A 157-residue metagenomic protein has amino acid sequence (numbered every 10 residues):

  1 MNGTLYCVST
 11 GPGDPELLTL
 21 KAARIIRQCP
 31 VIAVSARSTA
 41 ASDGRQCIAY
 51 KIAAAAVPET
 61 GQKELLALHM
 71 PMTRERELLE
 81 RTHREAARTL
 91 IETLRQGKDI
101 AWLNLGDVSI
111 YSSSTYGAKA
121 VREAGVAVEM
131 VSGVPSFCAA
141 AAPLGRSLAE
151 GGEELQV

Functional and structural regions predicted by a protein language model:
M1, I25-Q28, R88-K98: Glycine-rich phosphate/diphosphate-binding loops that line cofactor/substrate pockets in enzymes
M1-L66: Glycine-rich, flexible N-terminal cofactor/catalytic loop recognition
M1-T10, R74-R76, G151-L155: Short, basic, glycine/proline-bearing loop/turn elements
T4-C7, G97-A101: Residue-level preference for the first positions of well-ordered beta-strands
P12-P15, S38-T39, P71-T73, L105-S109: Short glycine-rich anion-binding loops that position phosphate/pyrophosphate groups of nucleotides and phosphorylated
I48-A49, T82-E85, S114-Y116, A120: Charged helix-capping and loop-helix junction motifs
L79-I91: Glycine-rich, highly charged phosphate/nucleotide-binding loops
G106-V157: Class I SAM-dependent methyltransferase SAM-binding "motif I" and its flanking Rossmann-like core
